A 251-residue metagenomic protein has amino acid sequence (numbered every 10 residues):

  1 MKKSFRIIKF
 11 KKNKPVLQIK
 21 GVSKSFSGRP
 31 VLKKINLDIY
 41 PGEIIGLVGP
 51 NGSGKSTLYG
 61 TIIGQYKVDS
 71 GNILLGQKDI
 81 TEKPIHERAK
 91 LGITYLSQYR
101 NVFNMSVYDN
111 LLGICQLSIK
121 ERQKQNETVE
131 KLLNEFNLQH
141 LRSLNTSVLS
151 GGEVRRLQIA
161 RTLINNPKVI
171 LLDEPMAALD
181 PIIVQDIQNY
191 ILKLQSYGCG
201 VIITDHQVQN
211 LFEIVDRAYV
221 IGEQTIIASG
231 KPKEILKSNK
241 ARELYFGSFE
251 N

Functional and structural regions predicted by a protein language model:
S27, K83, D109-K124, E135 (+1 more regions): ABC-type ATPase nucleotide-binding domains, specifically the catalytic core motifs of the NBD
V48-P50: The feature captures the beta-strand-to-loop junction immediately N-terminal to the Walker
I63: Helix-to-loop junction immediately C-terminal to a conserved catalytic motif
Q123-L141, L192, K240: Conserved ABC ATPase "signature" region
N145-L149, E153: Conserved ABC ATPase signature
I170-E174: Catalytic Walker B motif of ABC-type/P-loop ATPase nucleotide-binding domains
